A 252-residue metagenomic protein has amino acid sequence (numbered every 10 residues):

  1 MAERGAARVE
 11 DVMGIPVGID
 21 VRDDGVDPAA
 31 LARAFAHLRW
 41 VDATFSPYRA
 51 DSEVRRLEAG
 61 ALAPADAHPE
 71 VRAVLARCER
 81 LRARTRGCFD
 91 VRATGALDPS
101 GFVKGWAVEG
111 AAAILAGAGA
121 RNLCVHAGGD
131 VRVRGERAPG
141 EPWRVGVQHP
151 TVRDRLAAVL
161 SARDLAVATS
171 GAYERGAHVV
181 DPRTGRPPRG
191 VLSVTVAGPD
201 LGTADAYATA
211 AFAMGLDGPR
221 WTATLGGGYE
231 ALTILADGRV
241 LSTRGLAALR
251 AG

Functional and structural regions predicted by a protein language model:
M1-G252: Mature catalytic core of soluble alpha/beta enzymes
